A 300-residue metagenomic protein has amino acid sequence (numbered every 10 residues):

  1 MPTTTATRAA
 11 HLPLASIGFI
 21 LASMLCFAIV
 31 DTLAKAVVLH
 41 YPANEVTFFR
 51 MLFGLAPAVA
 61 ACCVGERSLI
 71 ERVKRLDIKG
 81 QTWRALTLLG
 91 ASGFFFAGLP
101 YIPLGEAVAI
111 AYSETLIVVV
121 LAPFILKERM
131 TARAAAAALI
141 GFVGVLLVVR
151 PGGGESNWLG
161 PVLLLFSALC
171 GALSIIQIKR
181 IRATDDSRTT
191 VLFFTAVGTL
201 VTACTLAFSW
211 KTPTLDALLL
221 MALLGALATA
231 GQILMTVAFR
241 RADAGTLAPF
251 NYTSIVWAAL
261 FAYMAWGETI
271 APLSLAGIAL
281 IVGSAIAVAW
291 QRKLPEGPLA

Functional and structural regions predicted by a protein language model:
P2, A15-S16, Y41-G90, C170-S174 (+1 more regions): Transmembrane alpha-helices of multi-pass small-molecule transport proteins
A6-T7, L55-D77, V143-E155, G198-A217 (+3 more regions): Membrane-interface helix-cap regions at the ends of transmembrane helices in multi-pass membrane proteins
A15-S23, C62, S68-F94, L159-S167 (+1 more regions): Loop-to-transmembrane-helix transition segments
M24-T32, V59, A85-G93, T115-V120 (+8 more regions): Hydrophobic/small/kink-forming positions within alpha-helical transmembrane segments of polytopic membrane proteins
T32-K35, A43, A58, G153-P213 (+1 more regions): Transmembrane alpha-helical segments that form core, pore/gating elements of small-molecule transporters/exporters
V108-S113, I181-A196, Q232-Y263: Helix-helix packing/entry segments at the starts of transmembrane helices
E114-A136, S209, V256-L275: C-terminal transmembrane-helix exit sites in multi-pass transporters
R133-R150, L273-R292: Hydrophobic transmembrane alpha-helices of multi-pass small-molecule transport proteins
